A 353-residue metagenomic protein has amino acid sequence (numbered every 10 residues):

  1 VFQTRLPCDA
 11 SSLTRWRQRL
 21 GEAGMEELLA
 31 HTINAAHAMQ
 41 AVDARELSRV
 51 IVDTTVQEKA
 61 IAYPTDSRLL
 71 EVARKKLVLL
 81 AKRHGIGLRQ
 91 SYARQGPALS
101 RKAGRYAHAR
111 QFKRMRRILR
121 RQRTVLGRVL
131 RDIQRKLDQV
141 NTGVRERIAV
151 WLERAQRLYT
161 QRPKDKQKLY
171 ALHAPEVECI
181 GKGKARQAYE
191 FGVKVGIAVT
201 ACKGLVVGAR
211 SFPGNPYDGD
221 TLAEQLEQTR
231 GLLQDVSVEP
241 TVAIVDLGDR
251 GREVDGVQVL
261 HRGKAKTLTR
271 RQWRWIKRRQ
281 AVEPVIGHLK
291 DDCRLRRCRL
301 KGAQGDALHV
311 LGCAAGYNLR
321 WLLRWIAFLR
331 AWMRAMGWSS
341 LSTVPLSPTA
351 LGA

Functional and structural regions predicted by a protein language model:
V1-E176: Active-site- or DNA-interface-adjacent structural scaffold in DNA-acting proteins
P7-L13, S48-E58, I197, G204 (+4 more regions): Short, conserved catalytic/metal-binding motifs centered on acidic residues
K164-G196: Active-site cores of enzymes that catalyze phosphoryl transfer or operate on phosphate-rich substrates
E178-G181, L205-V206, N215-D218, D249-E253 (+1 more regions): Flexible loop/turn segments at secondary-structure boundaries
K184-L232: Electropositive, glycine- and tryptophan-enriched low-complexity nucleic-acid-binding patches
C202-K203, R230-E239, L329, A353: Secondary-structure transition/capping motifs at alpha-helix termini and the adjoining loop/turn into the next element
Q234-L308: Helix-centered, glycine/charged polyanion-binding patches within enzymatic domains that contact phosphate-containing
D292, R296-R297, R320-A353: A short, flexible helix-boundary coil/loop motif
